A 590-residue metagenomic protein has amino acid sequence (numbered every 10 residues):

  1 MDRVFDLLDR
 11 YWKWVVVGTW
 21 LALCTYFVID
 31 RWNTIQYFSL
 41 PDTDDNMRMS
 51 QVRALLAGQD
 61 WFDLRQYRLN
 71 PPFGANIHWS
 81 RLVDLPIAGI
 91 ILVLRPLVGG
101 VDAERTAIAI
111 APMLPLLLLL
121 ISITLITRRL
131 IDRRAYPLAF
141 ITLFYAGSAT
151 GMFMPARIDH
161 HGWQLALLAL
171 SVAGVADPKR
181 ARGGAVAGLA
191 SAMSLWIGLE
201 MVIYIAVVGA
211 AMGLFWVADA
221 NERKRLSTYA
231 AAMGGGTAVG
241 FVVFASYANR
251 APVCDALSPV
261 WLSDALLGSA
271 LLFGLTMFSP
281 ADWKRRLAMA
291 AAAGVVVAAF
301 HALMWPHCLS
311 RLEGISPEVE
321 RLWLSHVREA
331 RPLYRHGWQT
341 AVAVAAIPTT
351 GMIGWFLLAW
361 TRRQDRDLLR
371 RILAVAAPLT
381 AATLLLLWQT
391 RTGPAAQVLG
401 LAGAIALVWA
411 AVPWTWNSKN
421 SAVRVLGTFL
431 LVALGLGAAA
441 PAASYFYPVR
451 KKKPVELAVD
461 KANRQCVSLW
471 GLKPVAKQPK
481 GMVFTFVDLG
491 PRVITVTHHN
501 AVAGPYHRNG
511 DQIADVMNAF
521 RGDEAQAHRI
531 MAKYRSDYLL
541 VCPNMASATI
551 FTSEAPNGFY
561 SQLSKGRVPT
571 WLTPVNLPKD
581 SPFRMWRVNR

Functional and structural regions predicted by a protein language model:
M1-W32, S279-G294: Start-transfer (signal-anchor) and selected internal transmembrane alpha helices of multi-pass inner/ER membrane
T19-Y26, A111-R129, R134-K179, G183-A218 (+2 more regions): Membrane-embedded helix bundles of polyisoprenyl
V28-L130, R134-T142, A146-L167, S194 (+1 more regions): Active-site lumenal/periplasmic loops and adjacent helix-entry segments of GT-C-fold, multi-pass membrane
R68, R95-V101, F244-L257, E313-V344: Juxtamembrane membrane-water interface segments that cap and precede transmembrane helices
L118, V423-R424, T428, A433 (+1 more regions): Extracytoplasmic
Y204-L287, A410-W414: Perimembrane helix-loop-helix junctions
N221-T228, A281-A291, C308, M352-A377: Membrane-interface helix-loop-helix junctions at transmembrane boundaries of multi-pass membrane enzymes, predominantly
A345-T350, W388-K419, R424-V432: Hydrophobic/aromatic-rich transmembrane helices and adjacent perimembrane loops
